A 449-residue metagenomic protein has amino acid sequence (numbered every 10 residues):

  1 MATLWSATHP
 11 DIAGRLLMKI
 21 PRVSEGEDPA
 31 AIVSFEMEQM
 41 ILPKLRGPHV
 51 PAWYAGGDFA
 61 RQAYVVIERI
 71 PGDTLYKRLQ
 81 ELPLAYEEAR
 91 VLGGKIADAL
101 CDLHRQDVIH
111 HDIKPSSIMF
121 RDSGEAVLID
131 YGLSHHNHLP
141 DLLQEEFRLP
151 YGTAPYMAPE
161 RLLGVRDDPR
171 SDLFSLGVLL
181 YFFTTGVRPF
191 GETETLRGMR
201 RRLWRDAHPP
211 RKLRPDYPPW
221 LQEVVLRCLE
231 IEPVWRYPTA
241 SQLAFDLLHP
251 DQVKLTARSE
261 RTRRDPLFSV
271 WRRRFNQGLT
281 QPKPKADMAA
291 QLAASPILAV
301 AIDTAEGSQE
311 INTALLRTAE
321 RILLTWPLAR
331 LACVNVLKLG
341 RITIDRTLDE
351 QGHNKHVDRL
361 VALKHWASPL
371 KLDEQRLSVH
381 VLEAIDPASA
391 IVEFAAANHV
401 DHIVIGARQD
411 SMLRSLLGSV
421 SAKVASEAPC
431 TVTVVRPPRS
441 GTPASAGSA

Functional and structural regions predicted by a protein language model:
R22-K44: AlphaC helix of the eukaryotic protein kinase fold
G56: Activation-segment/catalytic-loop signature of the eukaryotic protein kinase fold
A60-T74: Conserved short submotifs of the Hanks-type protein kinase catalytic core that shape the nucleotide-binding pocket
L92-G93: Activation segment signature within eukaryotic-like protein kinase domains
D98-V108: Protein kinase catalytic-loop region centered on the HRD/HxD motif
Q291-R346: Small/aliphatic-rich secondary-structure junction motif
H402-E427, G441-P443: Glycine-rich, Arg-bearing micro-motifs that act as flexible, cationic patches
